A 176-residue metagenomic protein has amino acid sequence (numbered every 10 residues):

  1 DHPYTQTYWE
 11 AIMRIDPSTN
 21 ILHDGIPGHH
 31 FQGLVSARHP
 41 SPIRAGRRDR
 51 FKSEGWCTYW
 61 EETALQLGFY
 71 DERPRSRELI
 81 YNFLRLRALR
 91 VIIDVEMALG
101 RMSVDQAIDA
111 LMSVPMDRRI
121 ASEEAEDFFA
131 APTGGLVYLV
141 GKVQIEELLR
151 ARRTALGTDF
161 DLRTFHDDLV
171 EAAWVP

Functional and structural regions predicted by a protein language model:
D1-P176: Long, His/Glu/Asp-enriched segments that create or flank divalent metal/ion-associated functional microenvironments
